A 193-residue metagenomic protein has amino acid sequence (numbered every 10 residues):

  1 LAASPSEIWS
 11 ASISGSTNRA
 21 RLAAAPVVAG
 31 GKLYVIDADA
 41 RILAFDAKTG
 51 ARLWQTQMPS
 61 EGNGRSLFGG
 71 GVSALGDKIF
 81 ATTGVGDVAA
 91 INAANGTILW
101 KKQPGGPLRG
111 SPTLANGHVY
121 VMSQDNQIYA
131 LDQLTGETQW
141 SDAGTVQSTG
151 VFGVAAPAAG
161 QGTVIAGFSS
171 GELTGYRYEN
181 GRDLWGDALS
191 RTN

Functional and structural regions predicted by a protein language model:
A3-V27, Q55-L75, I98-A115, T138-Q161 (+1 more regions): Extracytoplasmic beta-rich repeat domains
N18-L22, V28, Y34-D37, L43-F45: Structural recognition of beta-strand segments within beta-rich domains
D37-A38, T83-G84, S123-Q124, F168-S169: Structural signature of WD-repeat beta-propellers
D37-Q57: Beta-propeller domains
D46-T49, N92-N95, D132-G136, R177-G181: Short loop/turn segments that connect beta-strands within beta-propeller blades
